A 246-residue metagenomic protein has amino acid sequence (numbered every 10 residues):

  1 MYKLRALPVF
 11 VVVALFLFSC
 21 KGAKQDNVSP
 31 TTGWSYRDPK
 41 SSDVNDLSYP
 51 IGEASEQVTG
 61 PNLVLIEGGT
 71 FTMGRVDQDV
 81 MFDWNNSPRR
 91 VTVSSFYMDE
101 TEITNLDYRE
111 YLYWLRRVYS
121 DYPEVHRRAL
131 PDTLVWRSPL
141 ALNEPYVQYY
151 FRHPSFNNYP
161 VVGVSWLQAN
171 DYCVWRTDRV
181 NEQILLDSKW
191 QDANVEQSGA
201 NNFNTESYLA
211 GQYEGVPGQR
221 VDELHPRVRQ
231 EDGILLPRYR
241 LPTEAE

Functional and structural regions predicted by a protein language model:
M1-V9: Bacterial N-terminal signal peptides that target proteins for export
F16-S19: C-terminal motif of bacterial Sec signal peptides marking the signal peptidase cleavage site
K21-W34: Bacterial Sec signal peptide processing site at the extreme N-terminus
G22-K24, R75, F96-E246: Active-site microenvironments of metalloenzymes and redox enzymes
S41-E56: Basic K/R-rich, polyanion-interacting modules in nucleoproteins and related proteins
E56-V76: Mature N-terminal segment immediately following signal peptide/propeptide cleavage in secreted/periplasmic
R75-V93: Short, polar loop/linker segments at the starts of domains and inter-domain junctions
